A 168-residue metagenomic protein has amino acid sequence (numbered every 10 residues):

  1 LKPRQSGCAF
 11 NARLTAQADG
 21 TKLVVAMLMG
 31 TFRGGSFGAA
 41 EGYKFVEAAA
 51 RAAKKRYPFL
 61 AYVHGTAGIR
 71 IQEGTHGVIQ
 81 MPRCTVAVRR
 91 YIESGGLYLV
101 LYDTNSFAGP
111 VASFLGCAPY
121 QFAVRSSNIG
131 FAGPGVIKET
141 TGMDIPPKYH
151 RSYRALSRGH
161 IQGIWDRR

Functional and structural regions predicted by a protein language model:
L1-A18: Intrinsically disordered, low-complexity segments enriched in small/flexible residues
R4, Q17, T31-G35, S106 (+2 more regions): Generic detector of intrinsically disordered, low-complexity, polar/charged segments
R4-C8, G35-A50: Glycine-rich anion/phosphate-binding loops
R13-A18, G30, K44, F114 (+2 more regions): Broad hydrophobic/π-residue packing in well-ordered secondary structure
T15-M29, K44-R70: A structural preference for short, pocket-lining loop segments at secondary-structure junctions
G30, G38-V46, H76-M81, A87: Conserved mixed alpha/beta catalytic, RNA-binding, or beta-rich assembly cores of soluble enzyme, regulatory
T66-R168: Conserved catalytic cores of soluble enzyme domains, especially glycine-rich substrate-binding beta-alpha loops
